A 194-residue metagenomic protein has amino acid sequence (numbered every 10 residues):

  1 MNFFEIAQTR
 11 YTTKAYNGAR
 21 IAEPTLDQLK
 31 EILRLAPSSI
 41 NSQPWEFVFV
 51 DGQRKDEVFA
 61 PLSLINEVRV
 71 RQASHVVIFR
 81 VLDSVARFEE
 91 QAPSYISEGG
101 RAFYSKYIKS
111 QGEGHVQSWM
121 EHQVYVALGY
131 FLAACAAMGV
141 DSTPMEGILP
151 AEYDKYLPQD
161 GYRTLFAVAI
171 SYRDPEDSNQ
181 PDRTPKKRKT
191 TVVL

Functional and structural regions predicted by a protein language model:
M1-A92, T191-L194: N-terminal amphipathic, basic helical "cap/leader" segment at the start of enzyme domains
F3-K14, R163-L194: C-terminal helix-cap and adjacent tail motif
L33-L35, V77, R101, S105-D154 (+1 more regions): Small-aliphatic-rich amphipathic alpha-helix that forms the alpha element of a beta-alpha
G52, E89, D154-K155, Y162: Short Asp/Glu-rich motifs
Q53, D83, I148-A151, S171-D174: Acidic, glycine-rich active-site loops and adjacent beta-strand->loop/helix elements that engage anionic groups
L62-S63, D154-Y156: Short beta-alpha junctions and helix-cap segments that line functional grooves
Q72-H75, V140, G161-T164: Short coil/turn connectors at secondary-structure junctions
Q91-A102: Short, flexible, mixed-charge acidic loops at enzyme active sites
